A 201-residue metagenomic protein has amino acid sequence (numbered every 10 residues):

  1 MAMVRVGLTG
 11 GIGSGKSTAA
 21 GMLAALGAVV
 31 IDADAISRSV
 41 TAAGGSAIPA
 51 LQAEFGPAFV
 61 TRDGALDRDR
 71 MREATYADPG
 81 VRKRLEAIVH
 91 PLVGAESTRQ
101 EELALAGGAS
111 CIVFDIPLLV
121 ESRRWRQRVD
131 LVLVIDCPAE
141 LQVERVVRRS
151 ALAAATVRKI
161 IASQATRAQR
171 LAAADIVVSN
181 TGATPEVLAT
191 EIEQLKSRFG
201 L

Functional and structural regions predicted by a protein language model:
M1-L66, T190, S197-L201: Glycine-rich phosphate-binding loop of ATP-dependent small-molecule kinases
R5, A20, A33, S37 (+9 more regions): A general structural signal for well-ordered alpha-helical segments in protein cores
G15, D34, L85, V113 (+3 more regions): Residue-level signal for inorganic ion chemistry
L26, F55, R128-V129, A173-A174: Short, structured coil segments at secondary-structure junctions
V29, A35, L131, D175-I176: Well-ordered beta-strand positions
R38-C111: ATP-dependent small-molecule kinase phosphotransfer cores that center on conserved nucleotide phosphate-binding segments
E96-S97, R126-Q127, E144, R148 (+1 more regions): Small-molecule kinase domains that catalyze NTP-dependent phosphoryl transfer to phosphate-bearing small molecules
T98-A106, C111-R148: ATP-dependent NMP and nucleoside kinases share a basic, alpha-helical "lid"
